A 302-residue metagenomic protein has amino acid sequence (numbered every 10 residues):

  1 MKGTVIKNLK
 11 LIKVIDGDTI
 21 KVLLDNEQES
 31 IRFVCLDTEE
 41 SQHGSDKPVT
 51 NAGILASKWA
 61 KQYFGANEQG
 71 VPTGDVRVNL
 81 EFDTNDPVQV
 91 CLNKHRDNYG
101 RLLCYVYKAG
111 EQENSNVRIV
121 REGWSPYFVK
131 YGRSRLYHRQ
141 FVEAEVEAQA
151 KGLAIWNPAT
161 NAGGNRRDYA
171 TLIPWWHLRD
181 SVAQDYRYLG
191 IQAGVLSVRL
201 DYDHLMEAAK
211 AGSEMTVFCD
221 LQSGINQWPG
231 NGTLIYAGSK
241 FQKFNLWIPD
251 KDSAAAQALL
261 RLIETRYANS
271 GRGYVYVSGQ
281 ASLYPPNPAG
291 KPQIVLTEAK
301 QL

Functional and structural regions predicted by a protein language model:
M1-L302: Small beta-barrel nucleic-acid-binding modules, primarily SNase/OB-fold domains and secondarily Tudor-like barrels
